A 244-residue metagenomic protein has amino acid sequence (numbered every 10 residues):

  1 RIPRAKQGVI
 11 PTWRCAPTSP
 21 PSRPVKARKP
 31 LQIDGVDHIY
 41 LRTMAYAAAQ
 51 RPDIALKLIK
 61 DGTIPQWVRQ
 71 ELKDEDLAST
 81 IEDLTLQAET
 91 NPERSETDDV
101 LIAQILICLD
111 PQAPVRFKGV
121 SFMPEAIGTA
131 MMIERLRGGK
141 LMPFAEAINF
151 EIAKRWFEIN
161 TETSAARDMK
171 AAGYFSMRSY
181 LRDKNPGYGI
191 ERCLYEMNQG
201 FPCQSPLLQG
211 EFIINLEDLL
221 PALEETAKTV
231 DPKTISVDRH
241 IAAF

Functional and structural regions predicted by a protein language model:
I2-F244: Terminal, compositionally biased segments used for targeting/anchoring and flexible tails
